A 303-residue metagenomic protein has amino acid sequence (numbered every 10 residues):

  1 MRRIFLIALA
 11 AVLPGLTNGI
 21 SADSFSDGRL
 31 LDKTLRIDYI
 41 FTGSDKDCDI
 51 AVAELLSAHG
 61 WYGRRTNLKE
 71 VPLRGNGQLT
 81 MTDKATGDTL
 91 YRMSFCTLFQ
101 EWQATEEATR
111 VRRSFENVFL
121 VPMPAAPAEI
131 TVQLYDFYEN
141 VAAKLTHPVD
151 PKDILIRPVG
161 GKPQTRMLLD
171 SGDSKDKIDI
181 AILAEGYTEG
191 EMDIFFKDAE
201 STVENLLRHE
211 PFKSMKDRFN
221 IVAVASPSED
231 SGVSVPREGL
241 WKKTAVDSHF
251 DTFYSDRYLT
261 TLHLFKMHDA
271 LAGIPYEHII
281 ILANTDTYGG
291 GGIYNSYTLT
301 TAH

Functional and structural regions predicted by a protein language model:
I4-L13: Sec-dependent N-terminal signal peptides
L13-G19: C-terminal segment of classical bacterial N-terminal signal peptides
I20-L30: Cleaved targeting-peptide boundary
R29-I154: Beta-strand-enriched, solvent-exposed domains that form extended recognition/catalytic surfaces
G77, A128-I130, I178, F219 (+1 more regions): Residue-level detector of short, conserved catalytic/binding motifs and their immediate flanks
I130-T131, I274-D286: Short, hydrophobic/proline-enriched secondary-structure or compact coil segments at domain edges
K152-K213, A223-V235, G239, T252 (+2 more regions): Fold-level signature of zinc-dependent metallopeptidase catalytic domains
M192-F195, G289-H303: Short pre-active-site segment immediately N-terminal to the catalytic Zn-binding motif
